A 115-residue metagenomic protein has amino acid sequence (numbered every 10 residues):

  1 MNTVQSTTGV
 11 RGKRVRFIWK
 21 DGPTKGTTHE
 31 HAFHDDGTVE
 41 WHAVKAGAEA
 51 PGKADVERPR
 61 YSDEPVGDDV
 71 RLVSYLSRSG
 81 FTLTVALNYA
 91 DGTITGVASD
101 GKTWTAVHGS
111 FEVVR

Functional and structural regions predicted by a protein language model:
M1-K25: Tryptophan-anchored aromatic micro-motifs
N2, T24-H29, V56-S62, S79-T84 (+1 more regions): Short small/polar-residue motifs
V4-Q5, L72-R115: Beta-sheet ligand-binding and adhesion/scaffold domains
G9-R16, D36-E40, G67-S74, I94: Short, hydrophobic/aromatic-rich segments at coil-to-beta transitions
I18-K20, H34, H42, E64 (+2 more regions): A structural detector for beta-sheet-dominated domains
K25-S62, D100: N-terminal glycine/threonine-rich, aromatic-flanked beta-hairpin/loop signature
G47-L87: Contiguous, well-ordered beta-strand patches that form the walls/edges of small beta-barrel/beta-sandwich domains
